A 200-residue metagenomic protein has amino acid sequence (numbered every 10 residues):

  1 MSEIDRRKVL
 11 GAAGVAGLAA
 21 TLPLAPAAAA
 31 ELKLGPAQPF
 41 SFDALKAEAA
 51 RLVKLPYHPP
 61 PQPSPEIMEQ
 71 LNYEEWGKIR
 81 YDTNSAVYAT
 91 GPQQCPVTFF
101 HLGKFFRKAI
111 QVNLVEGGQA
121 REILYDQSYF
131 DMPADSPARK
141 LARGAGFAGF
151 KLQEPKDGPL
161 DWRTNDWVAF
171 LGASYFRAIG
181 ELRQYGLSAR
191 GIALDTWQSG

Functional and structural regions predicted by a protein language model:
M1, G11, A28, L45-L52 (+2 more regions): Generic hydrophobic, helix-prone segments enriched in Leu/Val/Ile
S2, K8-A30: N-terminal export signals
P23-Q62, E66: C-terminal segment of N-terminal export signals and the immediately downstream linker at the start of the mature
P56-Q198: Solvent-exposed N-terminal domain segments of exported/luminal and surface proteins
